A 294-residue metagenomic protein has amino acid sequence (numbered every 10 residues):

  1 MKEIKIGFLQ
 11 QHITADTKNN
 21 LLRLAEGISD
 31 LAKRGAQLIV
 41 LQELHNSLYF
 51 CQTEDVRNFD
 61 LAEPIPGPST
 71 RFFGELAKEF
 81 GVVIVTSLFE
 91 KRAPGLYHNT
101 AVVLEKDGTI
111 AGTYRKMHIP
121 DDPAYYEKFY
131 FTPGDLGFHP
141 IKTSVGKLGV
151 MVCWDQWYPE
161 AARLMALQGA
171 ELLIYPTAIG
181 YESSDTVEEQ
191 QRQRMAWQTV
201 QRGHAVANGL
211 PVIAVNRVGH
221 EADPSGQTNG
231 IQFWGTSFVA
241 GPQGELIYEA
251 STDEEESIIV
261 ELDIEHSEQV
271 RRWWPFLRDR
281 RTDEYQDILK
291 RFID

Functional and structural regions predicted by a protein language model:
E3-A15, N20, T100, T113 (+3 more regions): Active-site-proximal beta-strand elements of phosphoester/diester hydrolases
T17, E26-K106, T113, I179-L210: Cys-nucleophile CN-hydrolase/nitrilase-fold catalytic domain and related Cys-dependent amidase chemistry that acts on
A62-V85, K147, C153-E256: CN hydrolase (nitrilase-like) catalytic-core segments centered on the catalytic cysteine and neighboring Lys/Glu
T86-L88, T100-V103, H139, S237-V239 (+1 more regions): Short beta-strand scaffold segments in enzyme catalytic cores
T100, T113-R115, E249-S251, I259: Residue-level detector of high-confidence beta-strand sites
V103-A111, A240-I247: Short, glycine-anchored, charge-dense loop/turn motifs used at functional sites
K116-Y130, E254-R271: A short, polar/charged loop-to-alpha-helix boundary motif
F138-Q168, T177, S267-D294: Cysteine/selenocysteine-centered motifs that mediate thiol-based redox chemistry or coordinate metal-sulfur cofactors
